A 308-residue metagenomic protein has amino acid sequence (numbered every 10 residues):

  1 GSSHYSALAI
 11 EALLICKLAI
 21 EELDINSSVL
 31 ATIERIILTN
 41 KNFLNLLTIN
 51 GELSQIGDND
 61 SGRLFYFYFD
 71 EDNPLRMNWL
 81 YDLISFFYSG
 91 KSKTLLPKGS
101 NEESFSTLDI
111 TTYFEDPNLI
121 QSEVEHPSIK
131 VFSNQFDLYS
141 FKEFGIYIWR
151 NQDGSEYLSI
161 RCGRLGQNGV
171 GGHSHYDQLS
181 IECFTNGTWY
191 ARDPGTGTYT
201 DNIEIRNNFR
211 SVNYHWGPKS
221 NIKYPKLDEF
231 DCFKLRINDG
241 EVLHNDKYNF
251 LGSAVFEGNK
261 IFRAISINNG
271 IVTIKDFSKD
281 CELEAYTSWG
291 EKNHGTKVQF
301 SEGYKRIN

Functional and structural regions predicted by a protein language model:
G1: Acidic/His metal-coordination segments adjacent to aromatic residues that form catalytic metal sites in metalloenzymes
H4-W189: Carbohydrate-active enzyme catalytic cores, enriched for enzymes that act on polyanionic acidic polysaccharides
Y66-F69, P97-T107, T196-N308: CBM-like, beta-strand-rich accessory domains located in the C-terminal region of large, secreted polysaccharide-active
F141-I146, N151-V212, D280, T287-N308: Terminal accessory carbohydrate-recognition/targeting modules of carbohydrate-active enzymes
